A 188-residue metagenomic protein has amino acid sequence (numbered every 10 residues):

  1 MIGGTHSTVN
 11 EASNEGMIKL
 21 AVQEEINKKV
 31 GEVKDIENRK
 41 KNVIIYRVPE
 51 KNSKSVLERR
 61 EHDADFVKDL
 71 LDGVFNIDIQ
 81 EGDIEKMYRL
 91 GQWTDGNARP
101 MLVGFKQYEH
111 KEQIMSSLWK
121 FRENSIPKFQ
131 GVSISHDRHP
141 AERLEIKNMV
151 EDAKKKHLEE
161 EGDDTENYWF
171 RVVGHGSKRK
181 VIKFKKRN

Functional and structural regions predicted by a protein language model:
I2-N188: C-terminal folded interaction/catalytic domains of modular proteins that assemble large macromolecular complexes
